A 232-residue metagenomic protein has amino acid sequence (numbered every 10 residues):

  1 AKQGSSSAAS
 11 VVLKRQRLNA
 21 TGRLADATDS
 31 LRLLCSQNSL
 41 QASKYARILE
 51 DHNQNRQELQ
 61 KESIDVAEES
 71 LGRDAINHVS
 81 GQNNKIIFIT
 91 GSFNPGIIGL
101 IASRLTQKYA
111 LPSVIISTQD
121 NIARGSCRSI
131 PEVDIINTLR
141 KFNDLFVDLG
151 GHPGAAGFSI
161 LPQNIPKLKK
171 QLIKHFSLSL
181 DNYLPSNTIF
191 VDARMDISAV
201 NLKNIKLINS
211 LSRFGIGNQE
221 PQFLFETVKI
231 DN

Functional and structural regions predicted by a protein language model:
A1-K14: Single conserved hydrophobic/aromatic residue that forms the stacking wall/gate of nucleotide- or nucleobase-binding
K2-Q3, Q57, S198: A generic helix-loop boundary/linker signal
S5, G81-Q82, G151, L184-S186 (+1 more regions): A generic structural signal for short, non-catalytic loop/turn and secondary-structure boundary residues
A9, K85-I86, T188: A residue-level signal for beta-strand positions that form part of recognition/binding surfaces within mature
R15-P166, K170: Hydrophobic helix-and-loop "lid/oligomerization" segment in the mid-to-C-terminal part of catalytic domains
H175-N232: A contiguous loop/helix-start segment that scaffolds small-molecule binding in enzyme catalytic cores
